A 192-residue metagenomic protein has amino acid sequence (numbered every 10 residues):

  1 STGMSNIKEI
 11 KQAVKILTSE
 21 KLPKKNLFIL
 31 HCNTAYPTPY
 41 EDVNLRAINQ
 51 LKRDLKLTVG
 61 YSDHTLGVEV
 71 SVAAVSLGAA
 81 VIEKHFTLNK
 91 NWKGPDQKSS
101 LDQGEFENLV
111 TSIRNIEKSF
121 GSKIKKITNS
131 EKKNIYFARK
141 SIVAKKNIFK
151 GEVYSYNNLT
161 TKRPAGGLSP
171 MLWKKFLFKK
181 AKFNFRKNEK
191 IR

Functional and structural regions predicted by a protein language model:
T2-R192: Catalytic cores and adjacent flexible loops of soluble metabolic enzymes that perform enolate/carbanion chemistry on
